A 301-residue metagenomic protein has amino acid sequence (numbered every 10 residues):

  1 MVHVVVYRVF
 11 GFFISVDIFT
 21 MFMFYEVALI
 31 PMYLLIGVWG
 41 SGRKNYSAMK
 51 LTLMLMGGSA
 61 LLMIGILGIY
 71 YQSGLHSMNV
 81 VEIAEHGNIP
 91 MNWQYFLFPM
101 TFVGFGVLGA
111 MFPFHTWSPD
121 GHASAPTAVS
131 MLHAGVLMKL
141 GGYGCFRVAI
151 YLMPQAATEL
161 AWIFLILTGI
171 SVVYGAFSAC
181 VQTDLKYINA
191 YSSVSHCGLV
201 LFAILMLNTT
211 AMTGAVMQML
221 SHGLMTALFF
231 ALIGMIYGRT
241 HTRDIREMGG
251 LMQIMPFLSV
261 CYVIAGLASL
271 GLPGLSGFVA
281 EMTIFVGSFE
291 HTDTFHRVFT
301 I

Functional and structural regions predicted by a protein language model:
M1: Portal/gating segments that form or line small-molecule/metal binding sites
V6-M21, M32-I301: Hydrophobic transmembrane alpha-helices and their helix-loop junctions in integral membrane proteins
E26: Short phosphate-coordinating micro-motif centered on Lys-Gly-acidic
L29: Short, glycine/acidic-enriched loop or turn micro-motifs at the edges of active sites
